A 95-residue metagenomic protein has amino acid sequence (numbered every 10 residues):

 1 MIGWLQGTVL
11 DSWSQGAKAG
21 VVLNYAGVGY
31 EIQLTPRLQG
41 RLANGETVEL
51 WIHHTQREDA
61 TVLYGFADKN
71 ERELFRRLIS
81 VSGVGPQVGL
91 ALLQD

Functional and structural regions predicted by a protein language model:
M1-S80, P86, A91: Structure-specific DNA junction-binding interface
L93-D95: Helix-termination/interfacial motifs at the ends of transmembrane alpha-helices
